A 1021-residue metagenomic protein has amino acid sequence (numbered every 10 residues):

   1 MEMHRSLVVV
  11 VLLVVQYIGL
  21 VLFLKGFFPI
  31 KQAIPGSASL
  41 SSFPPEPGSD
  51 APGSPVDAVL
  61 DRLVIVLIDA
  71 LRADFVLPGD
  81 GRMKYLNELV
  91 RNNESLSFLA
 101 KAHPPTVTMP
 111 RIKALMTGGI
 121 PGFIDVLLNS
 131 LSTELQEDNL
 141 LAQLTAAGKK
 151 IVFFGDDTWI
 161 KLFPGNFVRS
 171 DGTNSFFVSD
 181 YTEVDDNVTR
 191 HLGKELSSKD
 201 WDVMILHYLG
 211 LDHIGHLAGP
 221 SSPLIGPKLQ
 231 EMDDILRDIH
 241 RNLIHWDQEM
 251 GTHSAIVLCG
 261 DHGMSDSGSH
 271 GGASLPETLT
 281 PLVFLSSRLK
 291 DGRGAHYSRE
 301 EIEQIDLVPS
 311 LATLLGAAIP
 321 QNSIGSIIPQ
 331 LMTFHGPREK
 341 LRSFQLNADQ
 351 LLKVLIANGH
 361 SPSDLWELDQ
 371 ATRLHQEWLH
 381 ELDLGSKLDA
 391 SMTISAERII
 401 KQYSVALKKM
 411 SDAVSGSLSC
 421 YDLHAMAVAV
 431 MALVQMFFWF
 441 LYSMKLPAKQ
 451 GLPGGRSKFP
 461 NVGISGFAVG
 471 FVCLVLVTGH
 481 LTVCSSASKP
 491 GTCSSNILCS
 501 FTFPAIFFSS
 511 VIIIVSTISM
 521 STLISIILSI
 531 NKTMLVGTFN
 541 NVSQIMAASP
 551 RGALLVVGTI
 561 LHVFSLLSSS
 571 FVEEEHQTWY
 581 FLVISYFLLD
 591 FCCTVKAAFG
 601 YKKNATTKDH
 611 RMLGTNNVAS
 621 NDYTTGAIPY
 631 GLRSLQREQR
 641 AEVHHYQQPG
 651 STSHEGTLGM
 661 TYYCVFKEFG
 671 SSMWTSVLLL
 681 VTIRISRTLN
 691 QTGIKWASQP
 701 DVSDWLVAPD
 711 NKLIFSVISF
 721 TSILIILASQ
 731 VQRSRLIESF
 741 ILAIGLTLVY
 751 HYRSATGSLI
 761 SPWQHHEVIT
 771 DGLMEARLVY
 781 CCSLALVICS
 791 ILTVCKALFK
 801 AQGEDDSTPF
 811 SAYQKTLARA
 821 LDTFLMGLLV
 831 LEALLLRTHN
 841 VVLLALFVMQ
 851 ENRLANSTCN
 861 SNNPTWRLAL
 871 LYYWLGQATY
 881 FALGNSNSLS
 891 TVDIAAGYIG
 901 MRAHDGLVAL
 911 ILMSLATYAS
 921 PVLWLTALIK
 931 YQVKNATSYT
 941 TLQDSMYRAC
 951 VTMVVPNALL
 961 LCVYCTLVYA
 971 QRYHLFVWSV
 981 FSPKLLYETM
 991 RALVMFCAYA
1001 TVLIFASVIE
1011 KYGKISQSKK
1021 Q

Functional and structural regions predicted by a protein language model:
R5-A51, P55, V59-I65, R72-V203 (+2 more regions): Active-site-proximal alpha/beta segments of enzymes that process anionic O-linked groups
V11-G26, S417-Q1021: Alpha-helical transmembrane segments of integral membrane proteins
V64-I65, P220, P227-A273, L282-V283 (+1 more regions): Metal-dependent active-site segment of extracytoplasmic phospho-/sulfohydrolases and closely related
D69, D261, N852: Active-site glycine-centered loops adjacent to acidic/histidine catalytic or metal-binding residues that shape
L127-L131, S267-S269, K290-I302: Active-site rim elements
S170, H191, L209, D266 (+3 more regions): C-terminal helix/juxtamembrane-tail motif
G272-P281, S286-K290, Q304, A919 (+2 more regions): Active-site neighborhoods of enzymes that stabilize oxyanions during catalysis
I328, M332-Q435, V472-L476, C499 (+2 more regions): Phosphate/adenylate-binding glycine loop and adjacent helical scaffold
